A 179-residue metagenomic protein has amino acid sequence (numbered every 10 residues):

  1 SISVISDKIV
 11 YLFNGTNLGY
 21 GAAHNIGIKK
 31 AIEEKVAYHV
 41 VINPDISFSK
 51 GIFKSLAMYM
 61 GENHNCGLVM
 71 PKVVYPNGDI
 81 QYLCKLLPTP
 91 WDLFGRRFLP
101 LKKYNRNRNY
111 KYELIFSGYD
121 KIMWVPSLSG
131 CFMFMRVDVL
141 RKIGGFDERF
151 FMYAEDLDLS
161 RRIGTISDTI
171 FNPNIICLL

Functional and structural regions predicted by a protein language model:
N14, I42-P44, D147: Active-site acidic Asp-centered loop
N14-E34: Glycine-rich, basic loop-to-helix element that forms the pyrophosphate-binding segment of sugar-nucleotide handling
L18, D45-S47, F150: Acidic metal-phosphate-binding loop of nucleotide-sugar-dependent transferases
Y20-H24, I52, D156: Conserved donor sugar-nucleotide recognition element shared by glycan-biosynthetic enzymes
K35-S47: Short beta-strand-to-loop acidic/aromatic patch adjacent to the donor-nucleotide binding site
S47-L83: Conserved donor NDP-sugar-binding/catalytic core segment of glycosyltransferases
P88-V125: Short, flexible, basic/aromatic active-site loop/helix in glycosyltransferases
G118-D120, W124-I176: A short, conserved alpha-helix in the catalytic core of glycosyltransferases
